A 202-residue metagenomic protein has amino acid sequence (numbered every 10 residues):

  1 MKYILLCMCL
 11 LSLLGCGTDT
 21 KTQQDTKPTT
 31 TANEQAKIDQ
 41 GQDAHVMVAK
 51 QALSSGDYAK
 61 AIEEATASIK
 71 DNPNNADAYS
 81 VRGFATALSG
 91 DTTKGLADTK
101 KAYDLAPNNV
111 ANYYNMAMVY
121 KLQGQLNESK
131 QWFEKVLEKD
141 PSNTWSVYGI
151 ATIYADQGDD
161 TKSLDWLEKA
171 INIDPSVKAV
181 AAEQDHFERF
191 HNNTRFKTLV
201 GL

Functional and structural regions predicted by a protein language model:
L13-G15: C-terminal motif of bacterial Sec signal peptides marking the signal peptidase cleavage site
T20-A36, N172-L202: Terminal, low-structured helical/coil segments at or just beyond the last alpha-helical repeat
I38-D77, V81-F84, L88: Alpha-helical segment of the N-proximal tetratricopeptide repeat
S55-E64, L88-K101, Q123-K135, G158-W166 (+1 more regions): Structural signature of tandem alpha-helical TPR/SEL1-like repeats, specifically the intra-repeat loop/turn
D71, D104-L105, K139, I173: Structural marker of alpha-solenoid helical repeat scaffolds
V81, N115, G149, E183-Q184: Canonical tetratricopeptide repeat
